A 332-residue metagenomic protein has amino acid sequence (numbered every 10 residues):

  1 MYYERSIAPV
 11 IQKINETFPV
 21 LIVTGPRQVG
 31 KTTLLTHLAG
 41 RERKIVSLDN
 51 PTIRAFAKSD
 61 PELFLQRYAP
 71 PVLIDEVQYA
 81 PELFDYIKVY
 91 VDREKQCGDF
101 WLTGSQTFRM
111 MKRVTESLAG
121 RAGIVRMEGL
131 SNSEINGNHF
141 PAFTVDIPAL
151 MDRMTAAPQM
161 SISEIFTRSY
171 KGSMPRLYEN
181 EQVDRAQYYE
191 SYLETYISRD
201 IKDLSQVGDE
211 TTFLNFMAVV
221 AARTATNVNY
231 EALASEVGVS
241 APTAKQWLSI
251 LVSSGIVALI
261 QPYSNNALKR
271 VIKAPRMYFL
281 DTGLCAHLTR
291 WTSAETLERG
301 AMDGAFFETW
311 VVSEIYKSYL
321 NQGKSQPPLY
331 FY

Functional and structural regions predicted by a protein language model:
M1-Q12: N-terminal pre-Walker A segment at the start of P-loop NTPase domains
V23: Hydrophobic anchor at the beta1->P-loop junction of P-loop NTPases
K31: Conserved lysine of the Walker
L34, L38: Hydrophobic positions on the alpha1 helix immediately C-terminal to the Walker A/P-loop
R43-P71: Short glycine-rich substrate-engagement loop in P-loop NTPases that contacts/grips substrate
F84-F108, T115-S117: Conserved catalytic/switch belt of AAA+ P-loop NTPases
T107, K112-A222, T226-N227: Interdomain motor-coupling "hinge/lid" segment immediately C-terminal to the ATP-binding subdomain of NTP-driven enzymes
Y178-Y332: Accessory nucleic acid-recognition modules appended to NTPase machines
